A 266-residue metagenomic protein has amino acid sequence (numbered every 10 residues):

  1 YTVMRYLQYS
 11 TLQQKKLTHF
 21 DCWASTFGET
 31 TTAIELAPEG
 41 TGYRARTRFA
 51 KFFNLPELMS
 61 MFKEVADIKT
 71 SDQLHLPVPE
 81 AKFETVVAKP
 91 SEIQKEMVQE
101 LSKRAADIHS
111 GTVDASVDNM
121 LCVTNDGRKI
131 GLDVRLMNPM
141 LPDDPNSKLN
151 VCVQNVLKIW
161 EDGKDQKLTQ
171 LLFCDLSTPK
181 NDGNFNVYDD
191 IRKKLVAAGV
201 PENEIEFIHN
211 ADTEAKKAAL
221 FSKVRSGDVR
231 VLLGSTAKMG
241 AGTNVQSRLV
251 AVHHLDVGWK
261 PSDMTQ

Functional and structural regions predicted by a protein language model:
T2, A81-F83, P201-E204, V229 (+2 more regions): Short glycine-/polar-rich loops that comprise or flank the Walker A/P-loop and associated switch/sensor motifs
V3-P142, K158: Inter-lobe coupling linker of SF2 helicases/translocases
T85, T169-L171, R230-V231: Residue-level preference for the first positions of well-ordered beta-strands
T112-M120, D165-D189: Conserved strand-helix element at the start of the C-terminal RecA-like helicase core
L176-H209: Conserved helicase motor "Helicase C" RecA-like lobe of SF1/SF2 P-loop NTPases
P201-T236: Conserved helicase ATPase core of P-loop NTP-dependent helicases/translocases
A218, L232-D256, K260-Q266: SF2 helicase motor core recognition
